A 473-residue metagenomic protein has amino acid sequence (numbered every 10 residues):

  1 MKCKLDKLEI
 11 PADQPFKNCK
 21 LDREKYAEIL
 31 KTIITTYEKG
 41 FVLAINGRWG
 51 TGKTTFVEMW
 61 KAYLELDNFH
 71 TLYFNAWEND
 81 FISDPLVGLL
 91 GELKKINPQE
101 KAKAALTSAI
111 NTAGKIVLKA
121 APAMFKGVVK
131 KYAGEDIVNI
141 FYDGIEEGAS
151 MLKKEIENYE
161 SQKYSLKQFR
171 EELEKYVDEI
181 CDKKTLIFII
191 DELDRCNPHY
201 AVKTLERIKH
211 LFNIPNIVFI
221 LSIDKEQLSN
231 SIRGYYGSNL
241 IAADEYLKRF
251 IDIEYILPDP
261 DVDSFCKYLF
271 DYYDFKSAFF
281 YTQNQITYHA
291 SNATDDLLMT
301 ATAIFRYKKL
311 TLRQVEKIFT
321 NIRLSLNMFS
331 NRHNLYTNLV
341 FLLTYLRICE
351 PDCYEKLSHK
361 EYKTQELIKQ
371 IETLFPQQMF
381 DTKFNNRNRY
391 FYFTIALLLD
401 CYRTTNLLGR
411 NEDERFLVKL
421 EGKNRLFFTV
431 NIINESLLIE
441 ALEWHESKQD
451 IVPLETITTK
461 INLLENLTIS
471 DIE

Functional and structural regions predicted by a protein language model:
M1-K39, L43, E58-H70, P98-Q99 (+4 more regions): The feature marks long, low-complexity, polar/acidic/proline-rich intrinsically disordered regions embedded in large
M1-P15, A27, Y63, R170 (+2 more regions): The catalytic "switch" region of P-loop NTPases
I45, W49: The conserved Walker
K53: Conserved lysine of the Walker
V57-V177: P-loop NTPase nucleotide-binding core
D80-F81, L193-N197, L228-S229: Catalytic P-loop NTPase motifs of RecA-like helicase/translocase cores
